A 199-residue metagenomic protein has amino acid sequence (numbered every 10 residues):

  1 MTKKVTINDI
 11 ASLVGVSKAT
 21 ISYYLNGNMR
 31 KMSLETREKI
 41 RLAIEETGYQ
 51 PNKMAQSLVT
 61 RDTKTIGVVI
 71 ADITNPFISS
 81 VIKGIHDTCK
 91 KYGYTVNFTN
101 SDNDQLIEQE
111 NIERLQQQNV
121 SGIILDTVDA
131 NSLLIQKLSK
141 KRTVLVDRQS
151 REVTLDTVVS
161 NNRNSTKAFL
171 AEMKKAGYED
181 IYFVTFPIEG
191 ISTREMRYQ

Functional and structural regions predicted by a protein language model:
M1-T63: N-terminal helix-turn-helix DNA-binding module of bacterial transcription factors
T2-T6, E45-F77, V81-K83, Y92 (+2 more regions): N-terminal helix-turn-helix/winged-helix DNA-binding helices and compositionally similar short basic alpha-helical
K18-S22, L58-D72, D180-P187: Short beta-strand segments enriched in small/hydrophobic residues
L34-R37, S79-K83, K167, R194-Q199: Short, surface-exposed alpha-helical segments at coil->helix boundaries
D87-S132: Central regulatory/effector-binding core of bacterial HTH transcription factors
L125-A168, I188-E189: Flexible loop/hinge segments that line or gate small-molecule binding clefts
D156-F183, M196: Hydrophobic alpha-helical segments within soluble ligand-binding/sensing domains
F183-Q199: Secondary-structure junction motif
